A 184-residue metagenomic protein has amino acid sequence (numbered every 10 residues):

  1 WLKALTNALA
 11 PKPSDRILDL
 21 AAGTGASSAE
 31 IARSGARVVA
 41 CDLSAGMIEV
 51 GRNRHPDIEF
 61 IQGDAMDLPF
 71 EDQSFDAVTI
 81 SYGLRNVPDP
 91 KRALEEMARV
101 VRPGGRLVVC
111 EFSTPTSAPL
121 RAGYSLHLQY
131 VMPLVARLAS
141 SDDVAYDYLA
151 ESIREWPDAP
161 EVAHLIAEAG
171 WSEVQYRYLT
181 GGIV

Functional and structural regions predicted by a protein language model:
W1-D15: Conserved alpha-helix/loop element of class I SAM-dependent methyltransferases that forms part of the SAM/SAH-binding
P13, V101-R106: Short glycine-dipeptide loop
R16-D67: Class I SAM-dependent methyltransferase SAM/SAH-binding core
V38, L107-V108, E173: A short hydrophobic/small-residue beta-strand
M66-A77: A short acidic, Gly/Pro-enriched loop at the edge of an enzyme's catalytic core that lines a small-molecule cofactor
A77-P90: A short SAM/SAH-binding and catalytic strip from SAM-dependent methyltransferases
K91-P103: A short glycine-rich, Lys/Arg-flanked "PGG" loop and its adjoining helix->strand segment in the class I
C110-A169, Q175: C-terminal alpha-helical "lid/dimerization" subdomain adjacent to the S-adenosyl-L-methionine
